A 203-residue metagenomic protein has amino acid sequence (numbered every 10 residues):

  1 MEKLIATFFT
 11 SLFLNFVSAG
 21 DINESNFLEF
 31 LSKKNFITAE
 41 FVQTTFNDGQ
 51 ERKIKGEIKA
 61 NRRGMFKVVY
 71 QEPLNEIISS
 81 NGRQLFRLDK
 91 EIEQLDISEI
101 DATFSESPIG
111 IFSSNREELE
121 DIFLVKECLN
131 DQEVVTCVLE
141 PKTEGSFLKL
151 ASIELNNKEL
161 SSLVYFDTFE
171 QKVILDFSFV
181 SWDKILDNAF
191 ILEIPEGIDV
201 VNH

Functional and structural regions predicted by a protein language model:
M1-L4: Positively charged n-region of N-terminal signal peptides that target proteins for export
A6-N15: Bacterial N-terminal signal peptides
N15-I54, I194-H203: N-terminal leader/targeting segments and the immediate start of mature chains
K34-F36, K53-K55, R63, P73 (+4 more regions): Extracytoplasmic
V42-F46, V69-Q71, L88-K90, E140-K142 (+1 more regions): A generic structural motif
E57-S107, V173-I174: An acidic-aromatic
E93-V134: Flexible, surface-exposed loop/linker segments and immediately adjacent secondary-structure boundaries
E120-H203: Gly/Pro-enriched, hydrophobic low-complexity segments that function as extracytoplasmic propeptides/linkers
